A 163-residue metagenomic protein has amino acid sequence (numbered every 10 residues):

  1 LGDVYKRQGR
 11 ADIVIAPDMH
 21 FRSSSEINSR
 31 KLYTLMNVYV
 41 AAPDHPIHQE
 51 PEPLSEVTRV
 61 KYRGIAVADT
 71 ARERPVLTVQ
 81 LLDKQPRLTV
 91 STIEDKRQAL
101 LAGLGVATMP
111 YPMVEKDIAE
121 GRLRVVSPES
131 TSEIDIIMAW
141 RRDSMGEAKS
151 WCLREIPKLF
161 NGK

Functional and structural regions predicted by a protein language model:
L1-Y5: Short, small-residue-biased leader/transition segments that mark boundaries at the very start of proteins
K6-R7, Q98-G103, M138: Hydrophobic residues within well-ordered alpha-helices
Q8, D12-I13, V106: Short, Asp-centered acidic motifs that coordinate Mg2+ and/or phosphate in catalytic or ligand-binding sites
V14-D18, A68: Short beta-strand elements of ligand-binding domains
P17, M109-P110, A148: Replace "coordinates the UDP/GDP/TDP-sugar" with "coordinates nucleotide-activated sugar donors
S23-L104, M109, M113-E133, R154 (+1 more regions): C-terminal regulatory
V40-H45, D135-E147: A bilobed periplasmic-binding-protein/Venus flytrap-type ligand-binding module shared by bacterial periplasmic
E147, W151-R154: Short, charged alpha-helical segments
